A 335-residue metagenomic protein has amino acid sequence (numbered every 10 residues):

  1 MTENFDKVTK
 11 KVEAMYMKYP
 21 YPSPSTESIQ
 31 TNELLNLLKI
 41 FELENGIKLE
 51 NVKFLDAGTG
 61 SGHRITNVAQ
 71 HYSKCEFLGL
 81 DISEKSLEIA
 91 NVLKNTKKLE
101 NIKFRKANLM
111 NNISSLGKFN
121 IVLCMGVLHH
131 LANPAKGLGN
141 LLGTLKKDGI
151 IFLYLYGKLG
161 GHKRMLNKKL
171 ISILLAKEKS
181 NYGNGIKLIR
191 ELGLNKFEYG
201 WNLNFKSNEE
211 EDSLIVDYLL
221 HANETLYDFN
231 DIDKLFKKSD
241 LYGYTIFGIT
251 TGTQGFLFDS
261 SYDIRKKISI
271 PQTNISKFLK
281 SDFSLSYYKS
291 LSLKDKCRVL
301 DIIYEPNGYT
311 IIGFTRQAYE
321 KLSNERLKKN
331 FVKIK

Functional and structural regions predicted by a protein language model:
K18, S28-N51: Conserved alpha-helix/loop element of class I SAM-dependent methyltransferases that forms part of the SAM/SAH-binding
S61-S73: Conserved SAM-binding loop of SAM-dependent methyltransferases across substrates and taxa, primarily the Class I
S83: Conserved SAM/SAH-binding beta-strand->alpha-helix loop
K98-M110: Conserved SAM-binding strand-loop segment of SAM-dependent methyltransferases
I113-I121: A short acidic, Gly/Pro-enriched loop at the edge of an enzyme's catalytic core that lines a small-molecule cofactor
K136-K147: A short glycine-rich, Lys/Arg-flanked "PGG" loop and its adjoining helix->strand segment in the class I
F152-N195: Conserved class I S-adenosyl-L-methionine
K206-K335: Rossmann-like AdoMet/SAM-dependent catalytic core
